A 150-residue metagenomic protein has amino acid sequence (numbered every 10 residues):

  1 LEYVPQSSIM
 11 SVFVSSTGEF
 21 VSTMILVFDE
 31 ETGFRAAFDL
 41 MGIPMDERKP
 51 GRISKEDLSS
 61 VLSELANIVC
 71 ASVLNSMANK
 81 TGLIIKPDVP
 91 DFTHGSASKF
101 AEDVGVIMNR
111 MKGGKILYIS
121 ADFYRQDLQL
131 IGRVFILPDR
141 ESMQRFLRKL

Functional and structural regions predicted by a protein language model:
L1-L150: Composition-driven recognition of glycine/serine/threonine/acidic- and proline-rich low-complexity segments and repeats
